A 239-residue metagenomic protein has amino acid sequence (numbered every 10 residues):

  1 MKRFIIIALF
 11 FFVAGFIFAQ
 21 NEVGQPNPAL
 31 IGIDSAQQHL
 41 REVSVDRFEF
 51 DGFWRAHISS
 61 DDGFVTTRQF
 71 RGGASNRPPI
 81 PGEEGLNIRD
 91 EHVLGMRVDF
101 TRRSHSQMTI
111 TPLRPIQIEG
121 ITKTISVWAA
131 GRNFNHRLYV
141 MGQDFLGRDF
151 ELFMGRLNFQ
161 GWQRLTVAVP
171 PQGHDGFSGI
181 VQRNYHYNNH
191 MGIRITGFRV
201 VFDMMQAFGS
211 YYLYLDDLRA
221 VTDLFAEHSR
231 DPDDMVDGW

Functional and structural regions predicted by a protein language model:
M1-F4, Q20: Positively charged n-region of N-terminal signal peptides that target proteins for export
F4-V13: Sec-dependent N-terminal signal peptides
V13-A14, E227: Single-residue recognition of alpha-helix boundary sites
G15-A19: Sec/Tat signal peptide C-region and signal peptidase I cleavage site
Q20-W239: Beta-rich carbohydrate-recognition modules and glycan-binding surfaces
